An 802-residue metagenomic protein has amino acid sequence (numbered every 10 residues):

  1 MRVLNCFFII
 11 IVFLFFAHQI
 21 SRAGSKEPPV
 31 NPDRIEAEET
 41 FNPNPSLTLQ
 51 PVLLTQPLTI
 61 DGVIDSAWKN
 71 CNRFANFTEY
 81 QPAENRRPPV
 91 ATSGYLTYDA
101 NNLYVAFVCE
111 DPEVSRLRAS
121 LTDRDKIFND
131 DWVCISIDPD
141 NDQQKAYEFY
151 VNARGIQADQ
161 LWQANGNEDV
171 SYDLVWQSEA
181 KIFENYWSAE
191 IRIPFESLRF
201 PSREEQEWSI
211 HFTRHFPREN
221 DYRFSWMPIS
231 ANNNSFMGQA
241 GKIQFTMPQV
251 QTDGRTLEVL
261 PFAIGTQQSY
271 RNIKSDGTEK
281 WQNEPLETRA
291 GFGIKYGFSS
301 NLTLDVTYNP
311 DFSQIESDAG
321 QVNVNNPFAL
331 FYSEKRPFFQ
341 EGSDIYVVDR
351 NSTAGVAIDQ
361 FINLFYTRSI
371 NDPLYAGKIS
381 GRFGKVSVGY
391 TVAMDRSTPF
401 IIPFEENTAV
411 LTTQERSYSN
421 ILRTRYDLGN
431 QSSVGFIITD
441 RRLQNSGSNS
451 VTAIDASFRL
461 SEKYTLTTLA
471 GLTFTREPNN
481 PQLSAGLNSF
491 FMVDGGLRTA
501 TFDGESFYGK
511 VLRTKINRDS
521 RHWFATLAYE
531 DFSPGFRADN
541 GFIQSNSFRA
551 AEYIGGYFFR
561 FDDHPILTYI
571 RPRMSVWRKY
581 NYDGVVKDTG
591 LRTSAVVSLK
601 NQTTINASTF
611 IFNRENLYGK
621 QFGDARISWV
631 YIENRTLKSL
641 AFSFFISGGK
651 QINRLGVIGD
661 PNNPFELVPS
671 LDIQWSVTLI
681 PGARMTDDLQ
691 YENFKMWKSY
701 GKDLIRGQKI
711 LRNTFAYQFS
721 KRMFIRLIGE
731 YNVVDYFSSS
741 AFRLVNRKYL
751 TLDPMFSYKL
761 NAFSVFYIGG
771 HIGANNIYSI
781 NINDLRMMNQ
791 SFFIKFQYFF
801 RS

Functional and structural regions predicted by a protein language model:
M1-K26: Bacterial Sec-dependent N-terminal signal peptides
F8, S46, P89-A91, Q144 (+11 more regions): Short beta-strand-initiation
R22-R425, G435-F436, S446: Structural preference for beta-rich elements and adjacent junctions enriched in aromatics
L53, R87, Y98, F128 (+15 more regions): Surface-exposed coil/turn segments at beta-strand junctions on protein surfaces, enriched
S115-L121, A158-L161, F200-S202, I315-D318 (+9 more regions): A short, polar/proline- and glycine-enriched secondary-structure boundary/capping micro-motif
A231-G254, R396-N449, F458-R459, R518 (+2 more regions): Outer-membrane beta-barrel transmembrane domain signature of Gram-negative proteins, especially the mid-to-C-terminal
Q282-P285, T303, F312-V576, V585: Catalytic-domain carbohydrate-binding cleft regions of carbohydrate-active enzymes
D372-L374, L466-S802: Exposed, low-structure sequence patches enriched in small/polar residues
